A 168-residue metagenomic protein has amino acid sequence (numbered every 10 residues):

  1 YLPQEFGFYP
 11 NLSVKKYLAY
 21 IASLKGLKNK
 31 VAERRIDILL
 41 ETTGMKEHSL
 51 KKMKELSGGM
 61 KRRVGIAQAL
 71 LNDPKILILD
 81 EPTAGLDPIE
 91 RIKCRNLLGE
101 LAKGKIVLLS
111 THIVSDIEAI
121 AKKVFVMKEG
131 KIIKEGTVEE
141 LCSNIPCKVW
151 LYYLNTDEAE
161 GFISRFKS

Functional and structural regions predicted by a protein language model:
A19, S23, K30-H48: Conserved ABC ATPase "signature" region
K52-L56: Conserved ABC ATPase signature
I66: Hydrophobic anchor residue at the start of the ABC signature
D73: Conserved catalytic motifs of ABC-family nucleotide-binding domains
L77-D80: Catalytic Walker B motif of ABC-type/P-loop ATPase nucleotide-binding domains
E135-G136: ABC ATPase "signature
